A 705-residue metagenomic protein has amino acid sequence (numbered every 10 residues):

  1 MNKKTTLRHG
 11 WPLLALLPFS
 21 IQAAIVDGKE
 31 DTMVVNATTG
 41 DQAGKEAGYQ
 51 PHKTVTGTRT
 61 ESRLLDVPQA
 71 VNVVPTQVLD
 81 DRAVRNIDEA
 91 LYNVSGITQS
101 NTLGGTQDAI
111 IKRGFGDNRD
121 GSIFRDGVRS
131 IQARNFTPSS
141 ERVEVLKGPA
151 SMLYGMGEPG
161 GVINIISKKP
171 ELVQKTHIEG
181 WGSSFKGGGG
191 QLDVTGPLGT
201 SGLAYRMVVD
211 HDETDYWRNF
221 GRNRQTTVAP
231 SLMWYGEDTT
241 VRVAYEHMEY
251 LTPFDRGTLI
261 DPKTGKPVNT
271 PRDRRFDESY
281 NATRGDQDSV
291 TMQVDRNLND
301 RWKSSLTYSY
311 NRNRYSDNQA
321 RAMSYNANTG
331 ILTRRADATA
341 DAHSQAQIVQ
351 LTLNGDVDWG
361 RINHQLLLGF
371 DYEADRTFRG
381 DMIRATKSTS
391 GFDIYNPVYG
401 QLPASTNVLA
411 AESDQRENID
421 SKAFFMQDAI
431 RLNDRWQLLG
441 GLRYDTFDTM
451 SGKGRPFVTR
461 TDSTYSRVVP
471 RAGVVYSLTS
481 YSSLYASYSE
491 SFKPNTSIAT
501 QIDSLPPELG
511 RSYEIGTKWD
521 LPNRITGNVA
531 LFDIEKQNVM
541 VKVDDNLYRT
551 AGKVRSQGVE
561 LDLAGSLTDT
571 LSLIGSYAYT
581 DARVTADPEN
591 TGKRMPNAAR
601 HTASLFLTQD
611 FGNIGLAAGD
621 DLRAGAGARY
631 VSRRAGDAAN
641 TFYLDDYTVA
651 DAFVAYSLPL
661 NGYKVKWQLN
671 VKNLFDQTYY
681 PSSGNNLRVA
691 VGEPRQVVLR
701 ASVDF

Functional and structural regions predicted by a protein language model:
E30-Q174, I515: Acidic, small-polar-rich N-terminal luminal/periplasmic segments of exported/outer-membrane proteins
S139-E141, M152-P230, W234-T240, D288 (+1 more regions): Outer-membrane beta-barrel translocator/receptor signature
P170-Q174, G199-L203, D238, R301 (+7 more regions): Short loop/turn motifs that connect adjacent beta-strands in outer-membrane beta-barrel proteins
D212-Y216, T226-N297, Y310-S344, S388-E417 (+1 more regions): Acidic/polar loop-and-plug regions of large Gram-negative outer-membrane beta-barrel proteins
A229, M233-Y235, S344, N363-D375 (+2 more regions): Structural signature of Gram-negative outer-membrane beta-barrels, strongest in the C-terminal barrel of TonB-dependent
D295-S309, N313-Q319, S477, L484-Y485 (+3 more regions): Membrane-embedded beta-barrel scaffold of Gram-negative outer-membrane proteins
D533, T550-D637, F675-T678, S702: Gram-negative outer-membrane beta-barrel transporters
R629-D637, Y656-F705: C-terminal beta-signal and adjacent terminal beta-strands/loops of Gram-negative outer-membrane beta-barrel proteins
